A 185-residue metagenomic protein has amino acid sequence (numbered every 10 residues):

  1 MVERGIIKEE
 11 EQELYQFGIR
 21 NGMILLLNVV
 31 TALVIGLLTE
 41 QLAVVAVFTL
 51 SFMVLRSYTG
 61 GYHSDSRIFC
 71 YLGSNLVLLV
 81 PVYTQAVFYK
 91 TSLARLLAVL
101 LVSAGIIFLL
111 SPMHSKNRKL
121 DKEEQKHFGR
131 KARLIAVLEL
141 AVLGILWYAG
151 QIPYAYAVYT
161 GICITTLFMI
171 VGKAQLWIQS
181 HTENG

Functional and structural regions predicted by a protein language model:
M1-V44, V54: Hydrophobic transmembrane alpha-helices
I35-L50, R95-S103: Structural signature of hydrophobic alpha-helical transmembrane segments
F52-S64, S111-L120, K173-A174: C-terminal ends of transmembrane helices
S57-G73, L79-V80, T84: Interfacial aromatic-anchored transmembrane helix boundaries in multi-pass membrane proteins
D65-L76, R95-L101, E123-R130: Cytoplasmic-side transmembrane-helix entry/capping segments in multi-pass membrane proteins
P81-A94, A136-I152: Hydrophobic alpha-helical transmembrane segments in multi-pass integral membrane proteins
H114-L138: Membrane-helix boundary/juxtamembrane motif in polytopic membrane proteins
A155-I170: Small-residue-rich transmembrane alpha-helices that serve as helix-helix interface/gating elements in multipass
